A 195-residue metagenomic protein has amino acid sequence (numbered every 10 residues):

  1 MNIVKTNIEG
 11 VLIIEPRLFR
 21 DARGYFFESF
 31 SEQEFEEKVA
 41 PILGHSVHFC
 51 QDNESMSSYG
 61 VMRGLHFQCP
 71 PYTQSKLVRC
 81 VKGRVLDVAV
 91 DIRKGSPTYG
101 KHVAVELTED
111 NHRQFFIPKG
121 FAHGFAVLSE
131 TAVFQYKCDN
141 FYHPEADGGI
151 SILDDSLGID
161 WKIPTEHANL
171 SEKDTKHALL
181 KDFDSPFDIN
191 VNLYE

Functional and structural regions predicted by a protein language model:
M1-D110, T131, C138-E195: Non-catalytic, conserved peripheral segments adjacent to functional cores
L107-T131: Conserved metal-binding segment of the jelly-roll/cupin
